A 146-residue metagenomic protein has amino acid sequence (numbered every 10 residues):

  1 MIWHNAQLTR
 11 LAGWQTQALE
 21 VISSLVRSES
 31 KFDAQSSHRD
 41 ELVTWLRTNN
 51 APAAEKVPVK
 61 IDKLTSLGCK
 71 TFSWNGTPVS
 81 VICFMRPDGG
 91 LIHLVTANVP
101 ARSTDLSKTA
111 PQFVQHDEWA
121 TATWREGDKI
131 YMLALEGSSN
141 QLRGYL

Functional and structural regions predicted by a protein language model:
I2-V79: Juxtamembrane extracytoplasmic segments of single-/few-pass membrane proteins
I22-S28, W45, F84, V95 (+2 more regions): Broad hydrophobic/π-residue packing in well-ordered secondary structure
S36, T96-A97, L135: Surface-exposed beta-strand edges and flanking loops
V79-P100: A short acidic-to-branched-hydrophobic micro-motif
M85-G90, K108-L146: A short, solvent-exposed beta-edge/loop patch
T96-P111: Extracytoplasmic/periplasmic sensor domains and loops in membrane signaling proteins
